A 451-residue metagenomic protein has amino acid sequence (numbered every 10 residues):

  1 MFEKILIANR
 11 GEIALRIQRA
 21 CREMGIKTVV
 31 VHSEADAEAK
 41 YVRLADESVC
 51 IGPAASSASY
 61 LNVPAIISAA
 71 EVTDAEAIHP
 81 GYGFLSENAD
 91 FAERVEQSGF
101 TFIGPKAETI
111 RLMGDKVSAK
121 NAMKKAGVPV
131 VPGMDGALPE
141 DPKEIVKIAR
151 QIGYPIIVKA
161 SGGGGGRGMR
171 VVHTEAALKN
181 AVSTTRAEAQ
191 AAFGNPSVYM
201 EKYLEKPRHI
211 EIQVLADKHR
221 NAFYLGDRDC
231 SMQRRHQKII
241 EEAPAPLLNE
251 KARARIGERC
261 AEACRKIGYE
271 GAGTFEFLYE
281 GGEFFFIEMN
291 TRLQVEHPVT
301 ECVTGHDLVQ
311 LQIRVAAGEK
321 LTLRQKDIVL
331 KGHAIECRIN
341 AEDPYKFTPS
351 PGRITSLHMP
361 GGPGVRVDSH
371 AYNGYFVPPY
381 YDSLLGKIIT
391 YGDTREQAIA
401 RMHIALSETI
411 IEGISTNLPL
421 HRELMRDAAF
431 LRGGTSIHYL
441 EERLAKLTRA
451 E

Functional and structural regions predicted by a protein language model:
M1-A126, D135-K147, Q397: ATP-binding N-terminal substructure of ATP-dependent carboxylate-amine bond-forming enzymes
I7-E23, S48, E71-T73, E96 (+4 more regions): ATP-dependent carboxylate activation and anion-phosphoryl transfer catalytic cores that bind Mg-ATP to form
V29, H79, T101-I103, V131 (+3 more regions): Structural detector of well-ordered beta-strand residues that form the stable sheet scaffold of enzyme domains
I51, G133-G136, V172, L225: Hydrophobic residues at beta-strand termini and immediately following loops that shape nucleotide-binding pockets
A55, T109, G162-G165, R292-E296: A short, flexible beta-alpha/helix-coil linker loop
G81-F84, K106-I110, M134-A137, G166-V171 (+3 more regions): Conserved short loop/turn motifs at secondary-structure junctions
V117, G163-R167, L330-G332: Conserved A3 ("GATE") glycine/threonine-rich loop of ANL adenylate-forming enzymes
Y154-S161: Conserved anion/nucleotide-ligand pocket segment
